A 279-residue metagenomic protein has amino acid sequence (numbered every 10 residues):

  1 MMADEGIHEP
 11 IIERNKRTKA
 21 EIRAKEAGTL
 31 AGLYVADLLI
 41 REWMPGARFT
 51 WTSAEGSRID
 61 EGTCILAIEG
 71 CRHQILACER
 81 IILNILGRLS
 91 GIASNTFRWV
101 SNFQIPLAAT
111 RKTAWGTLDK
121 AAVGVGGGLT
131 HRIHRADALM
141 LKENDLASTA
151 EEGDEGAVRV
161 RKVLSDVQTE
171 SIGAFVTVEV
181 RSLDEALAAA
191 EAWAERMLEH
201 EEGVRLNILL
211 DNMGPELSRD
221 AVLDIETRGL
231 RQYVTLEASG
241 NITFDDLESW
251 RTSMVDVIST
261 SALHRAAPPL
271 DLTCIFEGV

Functional and structural regions predicted by a protein language model:
M1-N207, R219-D220, D224, Y233-A238 (+3 more regions): Acidic/glycine-rich phosphate/pyrophosphate-binding loops and surrounding catalytic core that coordinate Mg2+
L209-P215: Extended hydrophobic secondary-structure segments
N212, G240, A262: Short secondary-structure boundary segments
L217-S218, E277: A ubiquitous, low-specificity "background" feature that marks scattered single residues across proteins without
I242, L263-H264, F276: Hydrophobic pocket-lining residues within nucleotide cofactor-binding pockets
T273-V279: Active-site loop ensemble at the mouth of alpha/beta enzyme cores that anchors a bound cofactor
